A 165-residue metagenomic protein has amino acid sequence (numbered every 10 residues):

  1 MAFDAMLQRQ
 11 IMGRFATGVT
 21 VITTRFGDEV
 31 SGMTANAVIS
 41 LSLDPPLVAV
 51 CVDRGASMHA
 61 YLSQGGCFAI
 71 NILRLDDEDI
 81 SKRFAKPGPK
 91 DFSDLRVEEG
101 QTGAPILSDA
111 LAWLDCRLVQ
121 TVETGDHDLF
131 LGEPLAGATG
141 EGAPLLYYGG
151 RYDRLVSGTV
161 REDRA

Functional and structural regions predicted by a protein language model:
M1-A165: Basic, polyanion-binding surface patches
